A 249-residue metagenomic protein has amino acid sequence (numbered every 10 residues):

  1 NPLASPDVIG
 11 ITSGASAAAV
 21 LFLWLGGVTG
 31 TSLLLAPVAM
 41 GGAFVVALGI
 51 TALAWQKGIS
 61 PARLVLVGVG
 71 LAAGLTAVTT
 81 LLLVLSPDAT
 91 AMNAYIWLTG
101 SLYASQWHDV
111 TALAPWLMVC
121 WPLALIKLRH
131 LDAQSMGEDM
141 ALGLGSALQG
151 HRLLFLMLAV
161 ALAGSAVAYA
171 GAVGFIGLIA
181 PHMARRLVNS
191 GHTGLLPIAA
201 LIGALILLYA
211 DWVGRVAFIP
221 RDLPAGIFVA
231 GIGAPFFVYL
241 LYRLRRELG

Functional and structural regions predicted by a protein language model:
N1-G249: Alpha-helical transmembrane segments in inner-membrane proteins
